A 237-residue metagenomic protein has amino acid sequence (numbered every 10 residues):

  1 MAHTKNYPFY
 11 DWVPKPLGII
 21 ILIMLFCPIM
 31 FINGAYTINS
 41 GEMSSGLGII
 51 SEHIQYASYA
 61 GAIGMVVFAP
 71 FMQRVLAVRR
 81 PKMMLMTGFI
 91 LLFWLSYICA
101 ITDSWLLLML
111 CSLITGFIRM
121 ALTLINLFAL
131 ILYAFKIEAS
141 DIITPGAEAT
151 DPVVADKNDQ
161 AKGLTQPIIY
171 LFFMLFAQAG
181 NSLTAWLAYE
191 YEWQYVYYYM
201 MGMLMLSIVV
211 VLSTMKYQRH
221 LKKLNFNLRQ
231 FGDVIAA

Functional and structural regions predicted by a protein language model:
L17-E52, Y56-I63, V67-M72, L122-T123: Extracytoplasmic
G34, G116-L124, Q178: Small-residue-rich segments within alpha-helical transmembrane domains of MFS-like 12-TM solute carriers
M43-S44, V75-A77, L183-Y191: Interfacial helix-cap and linker-helix signal at transmembrane-aqueous boundaries of multi-pass secondary transporters
V67-W105: Conserved MFS/SLC helix-loop-helix module at the cytosolic interface between two early adjacent transmembrane helices
L106-T115: Paired small-residue
A121-D141, D151-K157: Intracellular juxtamembrane helix-capping segments at the cytosolic ends of symmetry-related transmembrane helices
S140-A149, N158-N181: Glycine-rich segments within core transmembrane alpha-helices of 12-TM secondary carriers
M201-L221: C-terminal membrane-cytosol helix-exit motif in multi-pass small-molecule transporters
